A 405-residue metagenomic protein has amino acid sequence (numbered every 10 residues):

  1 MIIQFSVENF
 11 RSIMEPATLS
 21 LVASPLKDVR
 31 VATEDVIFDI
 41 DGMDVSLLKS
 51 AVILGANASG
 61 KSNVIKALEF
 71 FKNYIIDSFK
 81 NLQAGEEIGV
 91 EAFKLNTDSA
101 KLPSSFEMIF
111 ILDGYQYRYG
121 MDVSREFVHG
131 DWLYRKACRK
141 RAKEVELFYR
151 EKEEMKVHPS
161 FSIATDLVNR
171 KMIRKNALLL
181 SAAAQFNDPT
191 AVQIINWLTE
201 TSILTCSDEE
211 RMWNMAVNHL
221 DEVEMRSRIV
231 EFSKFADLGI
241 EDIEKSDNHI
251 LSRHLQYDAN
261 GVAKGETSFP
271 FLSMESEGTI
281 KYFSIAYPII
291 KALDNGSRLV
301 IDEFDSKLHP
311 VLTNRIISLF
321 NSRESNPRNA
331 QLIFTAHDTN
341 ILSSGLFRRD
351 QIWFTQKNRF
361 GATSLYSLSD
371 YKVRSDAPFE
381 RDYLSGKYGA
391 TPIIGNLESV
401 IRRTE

Functional and structural regions predicted by a protein language model:
I2-F70: Pre-Walker A-like glycine/lysine-rich segment at the N-terminus of P-loop NTPase domains
Q4, E8, D208-M274, L397-T404: Extended helical coiled-coil dimerization/tether regions that scaffold and oligomerize large DNA-maintenance assemblies
Q4, H254, S318-E405: C-terminal lobe/lid and adjacent interdomain/linker elements of RecA-like ASCE P-loop ATPase modules
V36-V52, A56, I65-R118, S124-V128: Conserved P-loop NTP-binding catalytic core
S50-G55, H249-I290, N295-V311: Conserved ABC ATPase signature
N96-K156, T355, S367-S375, D382: P-loop NTPase motor core
R118-K245: Electropositive, glycine-dotted interaction segments that contact anionic polymers or phosphate-rich ligands
V311-S318: Conserved D-loop/post-Walker B switch-helix segment of ABC ATPase nucleotide-binding domains
